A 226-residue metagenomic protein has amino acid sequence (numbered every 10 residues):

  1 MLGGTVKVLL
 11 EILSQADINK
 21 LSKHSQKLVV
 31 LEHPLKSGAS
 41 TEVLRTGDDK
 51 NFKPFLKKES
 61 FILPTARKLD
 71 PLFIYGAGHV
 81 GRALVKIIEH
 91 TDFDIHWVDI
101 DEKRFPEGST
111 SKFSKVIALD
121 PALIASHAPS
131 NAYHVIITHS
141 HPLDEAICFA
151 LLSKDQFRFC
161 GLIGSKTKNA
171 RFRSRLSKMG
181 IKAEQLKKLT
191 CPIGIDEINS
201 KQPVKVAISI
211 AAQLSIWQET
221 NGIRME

Functional and structural regions predicted by a protein language model:
M1-I100, E107-F113, S174, Q213 (+1 more regions): Segments forming oxygen-rich coordination pockets for charged ligands
L84-I87, A146-L151: A short acidic, amphipathic alpha-helical/loop segment
V98, Y133, T138-H139, A150-R175: ADP-ribose/adenylate-binding Rossmann-like module
F113-L119: Conserved SAM-binding strand-loop segment of SAM-dependent methyltransferases
D120-S130: Short amphipathic alpha-helix with an adjacent loop that forms part of the alpha/beta core around
P142-L143: Cytosolic regulatory regions of ion transport systems
I163-E226: Adenosine-phosphate binding glycine-rich loop
